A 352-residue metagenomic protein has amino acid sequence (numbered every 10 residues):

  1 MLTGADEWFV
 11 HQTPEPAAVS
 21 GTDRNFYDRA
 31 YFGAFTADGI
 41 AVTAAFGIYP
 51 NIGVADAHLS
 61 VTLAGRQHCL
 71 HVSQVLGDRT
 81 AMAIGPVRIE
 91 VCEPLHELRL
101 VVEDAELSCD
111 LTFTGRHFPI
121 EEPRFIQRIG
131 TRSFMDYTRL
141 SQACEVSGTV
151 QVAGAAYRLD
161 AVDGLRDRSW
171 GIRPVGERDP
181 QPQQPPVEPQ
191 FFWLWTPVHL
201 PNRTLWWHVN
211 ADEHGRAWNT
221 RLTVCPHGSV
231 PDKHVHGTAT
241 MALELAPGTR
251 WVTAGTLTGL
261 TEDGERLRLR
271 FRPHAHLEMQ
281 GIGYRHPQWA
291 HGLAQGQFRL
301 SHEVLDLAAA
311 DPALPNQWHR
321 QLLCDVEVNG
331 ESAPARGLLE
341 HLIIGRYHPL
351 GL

Functional and structural regions predicted by a protein language model:
M1-L352: Structured soluble/peripheral alpha/beta segments that form catalytic or ligand/cofactor-binding pockets
